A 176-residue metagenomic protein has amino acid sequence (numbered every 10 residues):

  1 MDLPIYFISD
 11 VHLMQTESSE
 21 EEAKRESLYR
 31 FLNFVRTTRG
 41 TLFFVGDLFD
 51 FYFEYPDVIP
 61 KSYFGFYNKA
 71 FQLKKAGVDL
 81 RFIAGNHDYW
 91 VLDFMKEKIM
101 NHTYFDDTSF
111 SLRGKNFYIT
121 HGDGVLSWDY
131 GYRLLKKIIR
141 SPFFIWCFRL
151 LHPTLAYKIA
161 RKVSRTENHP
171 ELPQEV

Functional and structural regions predicted by a protein language model:
D2-P4, I8, L13-L112: Core catalytic region of metal-dependent phosphoesterases/phosphodiesterases, especially metallo-beta-lactamase-like
F7, N116-T120, S127: Short hydrophobic-aromatic micro-motifs
L73, M100-N116, P142-T154, E175-V176: Short flexible/disordered coil segments
G122-V176: Active-site-proximal loop/helix segment associated with metal-binding centers of metalloenzymes
